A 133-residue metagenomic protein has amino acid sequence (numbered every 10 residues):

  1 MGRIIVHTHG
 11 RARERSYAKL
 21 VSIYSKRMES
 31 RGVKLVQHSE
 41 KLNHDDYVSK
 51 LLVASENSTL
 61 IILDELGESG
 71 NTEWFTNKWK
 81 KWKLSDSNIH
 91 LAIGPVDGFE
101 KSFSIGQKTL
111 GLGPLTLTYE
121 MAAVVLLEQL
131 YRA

Functional and structural regions predicted by a protein language model:
M1-K26: N-terminal beta1-alpha1 ligand-phosphate binding loop
H7, K34-H38, L110: General small-molecule cofactor/ligand-binding pocket signal
H7-H9, L63, A92: Short hydrophobic segments within beta-strands
G10-E14, K41-L42, L66, T116: Short histidine/acidic/glycine/proline-rich micro-motifs that form metal- and phosphate-coordinating active-site loops
Y17-V21, V48, T72-T76, A123-V124: Conserved strand-to-helix beginnings and helix N-cap segments that scaffold or border functional pockets
K19-M28, S49, F103-I105: Short, aromatic/basic amphipathic alpha-helical patches
S30-H90, G98: S-adenosyl-L-methionine/SAH cofactor-binding core of RNA-modifying enzymes
K101-A133: Structured adenosyl-cofactor binding patch, chiefly the S-adenosyl-L-methionine
